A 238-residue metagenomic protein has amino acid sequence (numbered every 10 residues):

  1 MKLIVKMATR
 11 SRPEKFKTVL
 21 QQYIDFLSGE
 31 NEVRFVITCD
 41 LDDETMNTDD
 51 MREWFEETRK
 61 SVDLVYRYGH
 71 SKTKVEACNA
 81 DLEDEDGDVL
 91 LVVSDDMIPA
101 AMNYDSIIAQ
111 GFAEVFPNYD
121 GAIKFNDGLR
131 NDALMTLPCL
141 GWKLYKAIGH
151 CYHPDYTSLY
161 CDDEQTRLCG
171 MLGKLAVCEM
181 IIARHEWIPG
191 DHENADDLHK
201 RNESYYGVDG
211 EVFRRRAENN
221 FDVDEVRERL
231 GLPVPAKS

Functional and structural regions predicted by a protein language model:
M7-T18, L41-D43, K72: Active-site beta-to-alpha loop of glycosyltransferases that engages the nucleotide-sugar donor
Q21-E32: Short, acidic, metal-binding catalytic loop of nucleotide-sugar glycosyltransferases
N31-E44, R67-G69: Short beta-strand/loop segment that forms part of the nucleotide-sugar
I37-M51, M97-I98: A conserved acidic beta->alpha catalytic loop
N79-V89: Active-site nucleotide-sugar/metal-binding loop of Leloir-type enzymes
G87-I98: Short beta-strand-to-loop acidic/aromatic patch adjacent to the donor-nucleotide binding site
M97-I98, M102-M135, W142: Conserved donor NDP-sugar-binding/catalytic core segment of glycosyltransferases
L159, D163-S238: C-terminal catalytic/acceptor-binding lobe
